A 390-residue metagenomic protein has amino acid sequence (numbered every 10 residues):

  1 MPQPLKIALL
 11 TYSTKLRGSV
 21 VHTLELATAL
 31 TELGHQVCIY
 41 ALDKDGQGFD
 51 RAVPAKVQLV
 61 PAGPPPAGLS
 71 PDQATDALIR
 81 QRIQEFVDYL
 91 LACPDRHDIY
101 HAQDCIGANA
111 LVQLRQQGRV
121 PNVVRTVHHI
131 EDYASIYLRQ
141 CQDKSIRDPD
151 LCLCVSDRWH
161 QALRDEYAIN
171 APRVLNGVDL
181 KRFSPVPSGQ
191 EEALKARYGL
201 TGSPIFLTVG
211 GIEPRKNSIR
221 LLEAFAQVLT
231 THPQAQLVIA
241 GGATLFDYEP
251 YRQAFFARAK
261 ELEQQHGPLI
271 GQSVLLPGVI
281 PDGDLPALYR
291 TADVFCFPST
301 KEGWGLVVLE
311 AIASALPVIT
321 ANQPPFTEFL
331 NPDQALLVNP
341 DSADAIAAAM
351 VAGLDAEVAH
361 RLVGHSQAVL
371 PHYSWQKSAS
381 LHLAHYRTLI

Functional and structural regions predicted by a protein language model:
L9-L16, A29-Q81: N-terminal strand-loop element at the rim of the active site of nucleotide-sugar-dependent glycosyltransferases
A102-G107, V127: Short His-centered aromatic/hydrophobic patch
L200-K216, L222-F225, V238: Conserved donor-binding/catalytic core segment of Leloir-type glycosyltransferases
R252-G283: Nucleotide-activated donor-binding/catalytic signature segment of Leloir-type glycosyltransferases, i.e., the conserved
V279-I280, A287-A292: Short alpha-helical donor nucleotide-sugar binding micro-motif in glycosyltransferases
T300: Aromatic "clamp/platform" in nucleotide-sugar-dependent glycosyltransferases that forms part of the donor/acceptor
V308, P317-T320: Short hydrophobic beta-strand element within catalytic cores of glycosyltransferases and related nucleotide-activated
P332, L336-A343, V351-E357: Conserved acidic donor-binding segment of nucleotide-sugar-dependent glycosyltransferases
